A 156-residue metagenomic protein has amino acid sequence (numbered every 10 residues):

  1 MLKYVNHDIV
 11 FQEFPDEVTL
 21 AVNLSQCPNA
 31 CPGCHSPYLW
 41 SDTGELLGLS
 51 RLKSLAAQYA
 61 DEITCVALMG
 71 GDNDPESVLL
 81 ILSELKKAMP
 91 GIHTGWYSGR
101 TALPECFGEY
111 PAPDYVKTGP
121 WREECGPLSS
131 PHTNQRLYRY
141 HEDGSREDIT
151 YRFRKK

Functional and structural regions predicted by a protein language model:
M1-N23, P28, S36-S41, R154-K156: N-terminal [4Fe-4S]-dependent radical SAM core
L2-V10, S36-T94, A102-C106: Conserved Radical SAM active-site core
L20, P37-Y38, I81-E84, E109-P111 (+1 more regions): Short, glycine/charged-enriched secondary-structure capping and boundary segments
N29, D61, Y110-P111: Structured loop/turn residues at beta-strand edges in well-structured enzyme cores
G70, S98, H141: Short beta-strand/turn micro-motifs composed of small residues that flank or help shape donor/cofactor-binding pockets
S98-R100, G119-P120: Short secondary-structure boundary segments
F107-K156: Classical nucleotidyltransferase
